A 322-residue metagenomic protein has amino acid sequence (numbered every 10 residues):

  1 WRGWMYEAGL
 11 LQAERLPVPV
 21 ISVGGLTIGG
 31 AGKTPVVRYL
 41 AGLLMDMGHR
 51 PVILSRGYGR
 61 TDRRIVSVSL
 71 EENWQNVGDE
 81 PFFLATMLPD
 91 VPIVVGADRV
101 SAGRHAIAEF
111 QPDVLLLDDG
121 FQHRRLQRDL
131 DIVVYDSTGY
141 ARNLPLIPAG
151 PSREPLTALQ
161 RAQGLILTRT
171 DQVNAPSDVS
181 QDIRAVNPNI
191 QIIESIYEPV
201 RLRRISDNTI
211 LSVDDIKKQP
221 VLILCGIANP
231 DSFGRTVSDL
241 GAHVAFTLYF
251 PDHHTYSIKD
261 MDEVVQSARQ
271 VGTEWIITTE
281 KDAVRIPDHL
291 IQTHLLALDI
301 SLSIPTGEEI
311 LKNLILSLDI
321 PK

Functional and structural regions predicted by a protein language model:
G3-L70, Q172: Walker A (P-loop) phosphate-binding motif
V23, V94, Y135, S195 (+2 more regions): Hydrophobic residues at beta-strand termini and immediately following loops that shape nucleotide-binding pockets
H49, Q111-P112, V271-E274: Short, high-confidence coil segments that cap the C-terminus of an alpha-helix and link into the following beta-strand
R50-L54, V133, P220-L224: Conserved beta-strand elements of the Class I
G57-N187, E194: Phosphate/Mg2+-binding loops and adjacent switch elements in nucleotide/diphosphate-handling enzyme cores
Y140-W275: C-terminal accessory "lid"/substrate-recognition subdomains
E198-V200, F250-T255, T293-K322: Short, flexible loop segments at boundaries between secondary-structure elements
